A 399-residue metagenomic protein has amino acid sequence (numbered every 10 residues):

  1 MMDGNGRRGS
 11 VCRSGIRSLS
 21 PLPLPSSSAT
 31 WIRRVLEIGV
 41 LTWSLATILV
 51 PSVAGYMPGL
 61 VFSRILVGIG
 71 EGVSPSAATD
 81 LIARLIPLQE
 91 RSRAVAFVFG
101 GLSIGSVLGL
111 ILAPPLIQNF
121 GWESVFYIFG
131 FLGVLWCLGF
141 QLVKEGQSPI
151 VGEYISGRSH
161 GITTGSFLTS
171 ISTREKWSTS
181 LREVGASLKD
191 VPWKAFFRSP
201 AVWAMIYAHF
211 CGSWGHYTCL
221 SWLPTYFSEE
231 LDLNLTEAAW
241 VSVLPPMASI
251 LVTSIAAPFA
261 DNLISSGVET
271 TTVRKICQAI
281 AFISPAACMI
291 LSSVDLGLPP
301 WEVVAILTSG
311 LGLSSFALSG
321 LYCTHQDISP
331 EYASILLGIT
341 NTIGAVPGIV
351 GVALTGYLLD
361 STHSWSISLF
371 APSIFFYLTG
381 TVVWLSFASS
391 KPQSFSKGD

Functional and structural regions predicted by a protein language model:
S18-Y56: Conserved MFS/SLC helix-loop-helix module at the cytosolic interface between two early adjacent transmembrane helices
R34-I48, T272-I290: Structural signature of the two symmetry-related core transmembrane helices
S52-S63, S292-I306: Helix-loop junctions at membrane interfaces in 12-TM secondary transporters
S63-L102: Cytoplasmic helix-loop-helix junction between adjacent transmembrane helices in 12-TM secondary transporters
V98-I150, Y154: Helix-loop-helix hairpin linking two adjacent transmembrane segments in secondary transporters
S124-L142, I367-S386: Symmetry-related core transmembrane helices of the 12-TM Major Facilitator Superfamily/SLC fold
V151-M205, E229-E230: Juxtamembrane intracellular "pre-TM" segments in multi-pass secondary transporters
S199-S254, L318: Extracytoplasmic gate region of multi-pass secondary transporters
